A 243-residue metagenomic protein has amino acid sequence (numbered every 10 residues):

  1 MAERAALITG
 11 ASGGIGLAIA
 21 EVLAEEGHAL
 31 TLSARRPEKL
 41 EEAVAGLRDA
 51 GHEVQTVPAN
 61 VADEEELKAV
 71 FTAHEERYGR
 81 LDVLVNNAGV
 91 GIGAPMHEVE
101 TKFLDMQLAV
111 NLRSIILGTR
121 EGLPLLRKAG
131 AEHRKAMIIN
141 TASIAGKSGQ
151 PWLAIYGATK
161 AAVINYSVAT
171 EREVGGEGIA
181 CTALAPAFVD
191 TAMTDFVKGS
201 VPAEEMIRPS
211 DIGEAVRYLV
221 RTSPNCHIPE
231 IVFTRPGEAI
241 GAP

Functional and structural regions predicted by a protein language model:
S12-G13: Conserved glycine-rich cofactor-binding loop
P37-E38, P58-A69, T101: The beta1-alpha1 cofactor-binding region of Rossmann-like NAD(H)/NADP(H)-dependent oxidoreductases
P95-M96, E100-L108: Substrate-binding pocket helix/loop in short-chain dehydrogenase/reductase
H97, S148-A154, E205: Active-site loop immediately N-terminal to the catalytic Tyr-X3-Lys motif of short-chain dehydrogenase/reductase
T119, T159: Active-site helix of classical SDR
S143: Residue(s) in the substrate-gating loop at a strand-loop-helix junction that position the organic substrate next
G176, A183-L184, T191, S200-I240: C-terminal helical subdomain
